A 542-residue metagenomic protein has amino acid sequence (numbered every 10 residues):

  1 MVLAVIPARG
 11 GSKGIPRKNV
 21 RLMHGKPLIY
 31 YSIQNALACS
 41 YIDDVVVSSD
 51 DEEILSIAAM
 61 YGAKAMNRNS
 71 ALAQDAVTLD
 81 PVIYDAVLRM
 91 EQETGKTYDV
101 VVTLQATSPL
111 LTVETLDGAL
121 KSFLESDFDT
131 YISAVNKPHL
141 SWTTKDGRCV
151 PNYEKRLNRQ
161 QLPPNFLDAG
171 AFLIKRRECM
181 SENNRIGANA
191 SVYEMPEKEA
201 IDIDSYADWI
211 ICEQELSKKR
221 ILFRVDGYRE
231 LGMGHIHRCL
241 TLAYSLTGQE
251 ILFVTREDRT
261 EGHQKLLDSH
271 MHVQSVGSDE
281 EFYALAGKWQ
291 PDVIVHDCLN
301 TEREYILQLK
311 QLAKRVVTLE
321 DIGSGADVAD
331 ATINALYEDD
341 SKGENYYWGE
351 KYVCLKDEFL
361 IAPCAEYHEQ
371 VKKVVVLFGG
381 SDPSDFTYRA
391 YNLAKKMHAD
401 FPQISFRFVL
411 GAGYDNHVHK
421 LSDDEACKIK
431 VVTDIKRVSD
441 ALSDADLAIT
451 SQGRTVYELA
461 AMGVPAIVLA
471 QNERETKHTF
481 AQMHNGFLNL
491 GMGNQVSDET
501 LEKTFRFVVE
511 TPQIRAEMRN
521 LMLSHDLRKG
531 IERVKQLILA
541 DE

Functional and structural regions predicted by a protein language model:
E52-V102, L110-G118, G277-W289, N300-T301 (+1 more regions): Short phosphate-binding loop-to-helix
P81, D85, S108-P196: Conserved core of the sugar-phosphate nucleotidyltransferase
I83, Y228-E230, R238, Y244-S245 (+1 more regions): Active-site and donor-binding regions of nucleotide-sugar-utilizing enzymes
I186, A190-D204, D208-I211, A329-D385: A nucleotide-sugar donor-handling region in carbohydrate enzymes
S205, L527-E542: C-terminal alpha-helical cap of glycosyltransferases
L240, K372-D444: Donor-nucleotide binding loops and adjacent catalytic segments primarily of GT-B fold Leloir glycosyltransferases
S443-R454: Acidic donor-binding loop of glycosyltransferase active sites
F507, Q513-R528: A short, well-ordered alpha-helix in the C-terminal region of glycosyltransferases
